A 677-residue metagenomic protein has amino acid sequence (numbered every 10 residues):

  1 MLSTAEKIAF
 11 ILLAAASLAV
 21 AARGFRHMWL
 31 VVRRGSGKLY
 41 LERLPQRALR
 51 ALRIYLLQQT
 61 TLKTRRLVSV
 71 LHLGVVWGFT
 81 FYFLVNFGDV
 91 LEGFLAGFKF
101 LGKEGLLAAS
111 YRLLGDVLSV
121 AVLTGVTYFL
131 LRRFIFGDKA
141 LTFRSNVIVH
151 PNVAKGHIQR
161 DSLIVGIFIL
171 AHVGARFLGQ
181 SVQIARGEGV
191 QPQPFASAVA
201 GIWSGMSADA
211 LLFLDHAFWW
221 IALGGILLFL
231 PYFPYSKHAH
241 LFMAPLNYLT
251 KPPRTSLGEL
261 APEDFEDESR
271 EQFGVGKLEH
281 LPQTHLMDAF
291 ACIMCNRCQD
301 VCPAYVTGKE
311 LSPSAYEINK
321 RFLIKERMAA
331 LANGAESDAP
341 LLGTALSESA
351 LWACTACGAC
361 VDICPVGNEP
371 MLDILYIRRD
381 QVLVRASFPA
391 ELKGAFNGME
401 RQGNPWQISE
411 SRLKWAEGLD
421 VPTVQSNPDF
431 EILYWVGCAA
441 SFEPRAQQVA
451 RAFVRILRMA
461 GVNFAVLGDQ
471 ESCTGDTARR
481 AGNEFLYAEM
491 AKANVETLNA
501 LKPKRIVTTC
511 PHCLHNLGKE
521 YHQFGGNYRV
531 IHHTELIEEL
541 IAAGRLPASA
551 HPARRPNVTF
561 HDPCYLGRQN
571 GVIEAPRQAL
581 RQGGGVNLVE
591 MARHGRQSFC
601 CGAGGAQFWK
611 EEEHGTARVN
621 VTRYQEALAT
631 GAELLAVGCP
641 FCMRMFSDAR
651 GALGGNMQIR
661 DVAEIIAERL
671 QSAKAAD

Functional and structural regions predicted by a protein language model:
L2-I135, H280-A289, L311-N319, I324-G525 (+1 more regions): Iron-sulfur-cluster electron-transfer modules
L13-V20, V122-V126, L170, F213-L249: Alpha-helical membrane-embedded segments
A21-Y40, L91-L95, Y128-F143, L178-P192 (+3 more regions): Juxtamembrane/interface segments at transmembrane-helix termini
V32-Y55, G137-H157, Q191-W203, F242-Q272 (+3 more regions): Juxtamembrane inter-helical linkers in multi-pass membrane proteins
L73-V85, L163-R186: Hydrophobic alpha-helical membrane-insertion segments
L91-S110, F143-V153, V182-D215: Membrane-interfacial helical/loop segments at transmembrane boundaries in membrane proteins
Q191, H216, L230-C354, Q402: Ferredoxin-type iron-sulfur electron-transfer modules and their immediate structural context
G201-A210, P262-E266, R270, P370-D677: Iron-sulfur cluster-binding electron-transfer modules in prokaryotic oxidoreductases
